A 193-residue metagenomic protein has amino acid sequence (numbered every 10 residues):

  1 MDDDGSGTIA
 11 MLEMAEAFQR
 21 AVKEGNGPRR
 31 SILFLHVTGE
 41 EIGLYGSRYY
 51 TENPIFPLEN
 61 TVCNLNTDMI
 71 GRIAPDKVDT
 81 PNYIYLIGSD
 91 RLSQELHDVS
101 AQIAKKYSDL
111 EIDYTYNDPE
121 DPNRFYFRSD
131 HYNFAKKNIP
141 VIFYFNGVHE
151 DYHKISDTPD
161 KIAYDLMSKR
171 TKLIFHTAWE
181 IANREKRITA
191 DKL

Functional and structural regions predicted by a protein language model:
M1, D76-D79, K154-D157: Short acidic, glycine/proline-rich loop/turn micro-motifs
M1-G43, I174: Alpha-helical metal-binding/catalytic segments enriched in His/Glu/Asp
M1-I9, E41-Y45, D90-Q94, R128 (+1 more regions): Soluble non-cytosolic domains of exported or imported proteins
I9, E16, F145-L193: His/Asp/Glu-rich mid-to-C-terminal helical/loop segments that flank catalytic regions of hydrolases
A10, M14-E24, S47, T51 (+3 more regions): C-terminal soluble interaction/assembly domains
E13-K23, E52-F56, A101-D109, K136-I139 (+1 more regions): Sec-exported extracytoplasmic/periplasmic mature domains
A21-G27, L110-D118, E185-K192: Surface-exposed patches in mature extracellular/periplasmic domains of secreted proteins
V37-F143: Metal-dependent peptidase/peptidase-like ectodomains
